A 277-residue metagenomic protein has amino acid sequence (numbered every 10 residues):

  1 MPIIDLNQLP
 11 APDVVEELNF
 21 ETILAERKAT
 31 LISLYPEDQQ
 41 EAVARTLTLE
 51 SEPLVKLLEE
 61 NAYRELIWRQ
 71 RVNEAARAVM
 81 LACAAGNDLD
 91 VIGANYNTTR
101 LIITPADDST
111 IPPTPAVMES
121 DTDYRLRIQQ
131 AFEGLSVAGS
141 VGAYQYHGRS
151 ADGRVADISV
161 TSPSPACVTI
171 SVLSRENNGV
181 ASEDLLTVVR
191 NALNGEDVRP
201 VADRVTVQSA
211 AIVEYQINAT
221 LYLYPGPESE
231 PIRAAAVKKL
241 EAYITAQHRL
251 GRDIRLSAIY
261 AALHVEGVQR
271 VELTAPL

Functional and structural regions predicted by a protein language model:
M1-V137, P231-L277: N-terminal polar alpha-helical/low-complexity "assembly arms" that mediate subunit docking, oligomerization
E133-R252: Carbohydrate-recognition loop of C-type lectin domains
